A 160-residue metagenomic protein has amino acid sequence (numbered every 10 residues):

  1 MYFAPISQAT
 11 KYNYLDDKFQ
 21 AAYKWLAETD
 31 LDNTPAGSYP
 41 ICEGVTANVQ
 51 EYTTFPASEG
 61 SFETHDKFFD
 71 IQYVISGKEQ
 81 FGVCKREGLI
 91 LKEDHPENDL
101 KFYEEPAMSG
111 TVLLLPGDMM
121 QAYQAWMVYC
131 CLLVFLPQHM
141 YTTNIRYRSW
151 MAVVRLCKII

Functional and structural regions predicted by a protein language model:
M1-V49, E59-T64: A short, N-terminal "cap"/entry segment at the start of jelly-roll beta-barrel domains of the cupin/DSBH fold
C42-G44, T64-F69, V74-S76, L115: Short connector loops at helix/strand junctions that flank enzyme active sites, especially segments positioning acidic
K67-F69, Y73-L89, H95-F102: Glycine- and acidic-residue-biased ligand/ion/polar-headgroup-sensing regions
K78-F81, M119, V128, W150: Short beta-strand segments in beta-sandwich/barrel cores
E105-M108: A gly/proline- and charged-residue-enriched helix-loop-helix capping module
T111-L136: Conserved metal-binding segment of the jelly-roll/cupin
L132-I160: A short hydrophobic beta-strand segment most commonly corresponding to one strand of the jelly-roll/cupin
